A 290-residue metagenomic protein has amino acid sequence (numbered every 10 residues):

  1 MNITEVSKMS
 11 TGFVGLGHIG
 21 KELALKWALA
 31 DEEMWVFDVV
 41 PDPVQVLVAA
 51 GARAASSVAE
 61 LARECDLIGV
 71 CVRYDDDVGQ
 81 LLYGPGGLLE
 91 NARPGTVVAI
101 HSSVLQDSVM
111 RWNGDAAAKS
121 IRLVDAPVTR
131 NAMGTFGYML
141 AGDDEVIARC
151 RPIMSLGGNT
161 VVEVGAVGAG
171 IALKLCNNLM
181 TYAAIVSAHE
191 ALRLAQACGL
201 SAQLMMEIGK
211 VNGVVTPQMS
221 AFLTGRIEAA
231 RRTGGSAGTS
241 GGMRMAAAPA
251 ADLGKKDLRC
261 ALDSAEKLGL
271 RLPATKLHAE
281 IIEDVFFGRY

Functional and structural regions predicted by a protein language model:
N2-C71, T96, R111, A132 (+1 more regions): NAD(P)+-binding Rossmann beta1-loop-alpha1 motif at the extreme N-terminus of oxidoreductases
T11, S103-N178: Rossmann-fold dinucleotide-binding core
M34, A54, R122-V124, V161 (+2 more regions): Hydrophobic beta-strand scaffold residues
V58-R122: Rossmann-fold NAD(P) dinucleotide-binding segment
G170-L268, A274, I281-Y290: Helical "substrate-binding/catalytic lid" subdomain of Rossmann-like NAD(P)-dependent dehydrogenases/reductases
